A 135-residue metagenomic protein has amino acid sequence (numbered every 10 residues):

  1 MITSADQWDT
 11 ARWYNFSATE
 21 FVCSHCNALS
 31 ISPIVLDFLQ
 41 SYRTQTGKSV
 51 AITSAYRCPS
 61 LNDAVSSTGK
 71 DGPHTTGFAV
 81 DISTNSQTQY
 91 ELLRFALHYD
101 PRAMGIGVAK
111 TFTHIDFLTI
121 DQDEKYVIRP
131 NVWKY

Functional and structural regions predicted by a protein language model:
M1-Q45, K110, L118-T119, K125-Y135: Extracytoplasmic cell-surface/polysaccharide-interacting catalytic and binding patches
N15-T19, Q45-V50, F78-S83: Generic detector of short, locally flexible boundary/turn motifs and exposed helical patches
C23-H25, A51-R57, S86-Q89: N-terminal start-of-chain detector that recognizes signal peptides and the immediate post-cleavage beginning
I31-F38, K48, L61, F78 (+2 more regions): Amphipathic alpha-helical interface surfaces
L36-S67: Extended, low-complexity, intrinsically disordered C-terminal regulatory tails of eukaryotic serine/threonine kinases
K70-D71, T75-Y135: Catalytic cores and adjacent binding grooves of peptidoglycan-active enzymes
